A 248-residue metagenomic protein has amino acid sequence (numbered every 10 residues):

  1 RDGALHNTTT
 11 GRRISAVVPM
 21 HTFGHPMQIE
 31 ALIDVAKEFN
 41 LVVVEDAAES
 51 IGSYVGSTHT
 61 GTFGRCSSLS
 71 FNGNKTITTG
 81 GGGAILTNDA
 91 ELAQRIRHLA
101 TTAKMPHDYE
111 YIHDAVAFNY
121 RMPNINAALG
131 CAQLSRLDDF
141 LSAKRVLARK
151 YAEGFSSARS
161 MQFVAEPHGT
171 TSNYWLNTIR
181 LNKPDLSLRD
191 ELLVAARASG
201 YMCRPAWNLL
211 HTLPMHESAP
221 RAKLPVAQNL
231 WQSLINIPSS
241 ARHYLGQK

Functional and structural regions predicted by a protein language model:
D2-R12, A16-M20, H25, I29-A31 (+3 more regions): PLP-dependent aminotransferase class I/II
A16, E45-T79, D108-D114, Q162: Conserved active-site segment immediately N-terminal to the catalytic lysine that forms the internal aldimine
D34-K37, T60-G61: Glycine-rich, phosphate-binding/catalytic loops in enzymes
L41-V42: Hydrophobic "anchor" residues on beta-strands that sit immediately upstream of conserved functional sites
S57, G83, N119: Conserved phosphate-binding and hydrolysis motifs of nucleotide-dependent enzymes
T62-T101, N124: Active-site PLP attachment segment
